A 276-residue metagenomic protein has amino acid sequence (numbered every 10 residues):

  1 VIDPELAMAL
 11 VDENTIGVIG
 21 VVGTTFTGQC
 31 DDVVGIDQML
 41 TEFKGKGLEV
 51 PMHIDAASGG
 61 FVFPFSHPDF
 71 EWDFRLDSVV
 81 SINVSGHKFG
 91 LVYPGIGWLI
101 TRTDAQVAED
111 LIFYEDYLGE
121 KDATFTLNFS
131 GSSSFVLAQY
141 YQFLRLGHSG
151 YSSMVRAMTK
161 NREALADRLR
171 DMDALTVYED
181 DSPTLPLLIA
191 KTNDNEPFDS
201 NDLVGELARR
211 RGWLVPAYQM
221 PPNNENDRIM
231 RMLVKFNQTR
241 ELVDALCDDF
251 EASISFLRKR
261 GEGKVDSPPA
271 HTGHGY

Functional and structural regions predicted by a protein language model:
V1-F113, L118-K121: Conserved PLP-enzyme active-site core in the AAT-like
I2, L6, L10-E13, G28-D31 (+10 more regions): Generic recognition of stable, solvent-exposed alpha-helical segments in well-folded globular domains
T15-V18, E49-M52, V80-S81, W98 (+6 more regions): Beta-sheet entry/capping signal
G20, V84, T101, Y141 (+2 more regions): Hydrophobic side chains in beta-strands
G45, R75-D77, V92, S132 (+3 more regions): A generic structural signal for short, non-catalytic loop/turn and secondary-structure boundary residues
D55, I82, Q139, M158 (+1 more regions): Hydrophobic, well-ordered secondary-structure elements that form the walls of internal hydrophobic environments
V92, F125-Y141: PLP-dependent aminotransferase class I/II
L111-F129, F143-Y276: Conserved C-terminal alpha-helix-loop-beta "cap" of PLP-dependent enzymes that closes/shapes the active-site mouth
